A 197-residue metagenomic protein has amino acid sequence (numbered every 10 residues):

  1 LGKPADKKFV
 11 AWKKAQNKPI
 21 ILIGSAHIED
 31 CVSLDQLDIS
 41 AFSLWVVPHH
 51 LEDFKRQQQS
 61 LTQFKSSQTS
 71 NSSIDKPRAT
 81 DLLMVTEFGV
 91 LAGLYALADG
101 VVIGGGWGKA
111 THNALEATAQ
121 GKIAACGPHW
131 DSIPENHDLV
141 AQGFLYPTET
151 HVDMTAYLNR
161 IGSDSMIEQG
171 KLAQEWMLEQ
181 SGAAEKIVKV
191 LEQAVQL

Functional and structural regions predicted by a protein language model:
L1-L197: Nucleotide-activated sugar donor-binding and catalytic core shared by glycosyltransferases and related lipid-linked
